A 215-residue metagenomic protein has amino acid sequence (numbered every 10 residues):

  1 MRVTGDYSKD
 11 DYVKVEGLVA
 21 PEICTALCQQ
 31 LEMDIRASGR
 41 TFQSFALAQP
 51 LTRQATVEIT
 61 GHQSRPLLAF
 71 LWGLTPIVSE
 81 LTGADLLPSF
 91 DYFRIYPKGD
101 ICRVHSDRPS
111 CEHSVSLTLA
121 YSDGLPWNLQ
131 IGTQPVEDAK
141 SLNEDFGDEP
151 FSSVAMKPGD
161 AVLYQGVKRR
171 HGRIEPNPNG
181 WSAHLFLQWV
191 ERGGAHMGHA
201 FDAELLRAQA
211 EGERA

Functional and structural regions predicted by a protein language model:
M1-T82: Non-heme Fe(II)/2-oxoglutarate
K14-E16, L163, Q188: Short, well-ordered beta-strand micro-motif
G83-Y92: A short coil-to-beta-strand element that immediately follows conserved catalytic motifs
I95: Conserved active-site beta-strand element of glycosyltransferases/polysaccharide synthases
K98-V167, W181, G194-A200, E204: Catalytic core of non-heme Fe(II) oxygenases with the double-stranded beta-helix
H105, R170-H171, Q188: Histidine-centered active-site/metal-ligand motif
V167-H171, P176: Short, charged beta-turn/beta-strand-edge "cap" motif at the junction between a beta-strand and an adjacent loop
N179-A215: Double-stranded beta-helix
